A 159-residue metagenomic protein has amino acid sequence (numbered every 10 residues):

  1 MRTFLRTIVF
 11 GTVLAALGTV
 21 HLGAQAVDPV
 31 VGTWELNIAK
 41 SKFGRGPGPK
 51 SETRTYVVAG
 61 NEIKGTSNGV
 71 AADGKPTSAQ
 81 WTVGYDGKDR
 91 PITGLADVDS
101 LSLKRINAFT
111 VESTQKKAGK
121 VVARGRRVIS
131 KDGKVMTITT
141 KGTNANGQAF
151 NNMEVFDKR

Functional and structural regions predicted by a protein language model:
M1-T12: Bacterial N-terminal signal peptides that target proteins for export
A15-G23: C-terminal segment of classical bacterial N-terminal signal peptides
G23-R159: Hydrophobic small-molecule pocket/channel-lining residues, especially in calycin-type beta-barrels
